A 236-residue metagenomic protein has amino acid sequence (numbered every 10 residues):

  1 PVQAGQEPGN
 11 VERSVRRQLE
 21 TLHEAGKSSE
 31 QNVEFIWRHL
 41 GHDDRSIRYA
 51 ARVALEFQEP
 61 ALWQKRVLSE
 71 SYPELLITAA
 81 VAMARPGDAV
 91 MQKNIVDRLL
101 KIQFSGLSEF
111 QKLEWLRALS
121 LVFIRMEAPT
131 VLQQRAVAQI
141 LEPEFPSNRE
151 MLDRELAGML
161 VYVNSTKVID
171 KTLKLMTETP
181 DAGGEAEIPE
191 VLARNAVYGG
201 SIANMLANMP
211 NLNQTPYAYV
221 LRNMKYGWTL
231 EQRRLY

Functional and structural regions predicted by a protein language model:
P1-Y236: Extracellular/periplasmic ectodomains of large secreted or surface enzymes and adhesion receptors
